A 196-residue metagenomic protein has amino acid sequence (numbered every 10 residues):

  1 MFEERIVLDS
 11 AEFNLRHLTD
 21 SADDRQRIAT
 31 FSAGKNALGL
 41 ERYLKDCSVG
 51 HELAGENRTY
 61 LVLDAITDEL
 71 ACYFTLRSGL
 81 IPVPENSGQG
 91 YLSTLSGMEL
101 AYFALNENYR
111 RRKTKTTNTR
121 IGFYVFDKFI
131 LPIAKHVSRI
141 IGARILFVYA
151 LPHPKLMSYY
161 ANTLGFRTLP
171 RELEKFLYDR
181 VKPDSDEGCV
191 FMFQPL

Functional and structural regions predicted by a protein language model:
M1-T116, Y124, K128, P132-F147 (+1 more regions): Non-catalytic substrate-recognition and accessory regions of acyl/acetyltransferase enzymes
Y149-H153: Short loop/turn motifs enriched for small/polar and acidic residues
